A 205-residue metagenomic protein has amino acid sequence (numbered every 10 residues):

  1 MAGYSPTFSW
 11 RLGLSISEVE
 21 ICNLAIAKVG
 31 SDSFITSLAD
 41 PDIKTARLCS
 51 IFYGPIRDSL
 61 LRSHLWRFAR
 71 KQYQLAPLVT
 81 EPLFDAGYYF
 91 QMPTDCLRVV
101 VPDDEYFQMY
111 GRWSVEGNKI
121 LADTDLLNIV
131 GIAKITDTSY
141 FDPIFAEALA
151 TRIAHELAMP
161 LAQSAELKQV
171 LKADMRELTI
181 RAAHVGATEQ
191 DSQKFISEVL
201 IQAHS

Functional and structural regions predicted by a protein language model:
M1-I51, L200, S205: Short, extreme N-terminal leader segments that mark the start of a protein/domain
L12-S15, E20-I21, E105-S205: Internal mixed-charge
V29-D32, S63, E189: Hydrophobic alpha-helical elements and their junctions with loops/disorder across both membrane and soluble proteins
A39-D40, V100-D104, L126: N-terminal start-of-chain detector that recognizes signal peptides and the immediate post-cleavage beginning
D40-L60, L167-H184: Short secondary-structure subsegments characteristic of cysteine-rich extracellular domains
A46-G117, F141-L157, L161: Divalent metal-cofactor coordination and adjacent catalytic microenvironments
